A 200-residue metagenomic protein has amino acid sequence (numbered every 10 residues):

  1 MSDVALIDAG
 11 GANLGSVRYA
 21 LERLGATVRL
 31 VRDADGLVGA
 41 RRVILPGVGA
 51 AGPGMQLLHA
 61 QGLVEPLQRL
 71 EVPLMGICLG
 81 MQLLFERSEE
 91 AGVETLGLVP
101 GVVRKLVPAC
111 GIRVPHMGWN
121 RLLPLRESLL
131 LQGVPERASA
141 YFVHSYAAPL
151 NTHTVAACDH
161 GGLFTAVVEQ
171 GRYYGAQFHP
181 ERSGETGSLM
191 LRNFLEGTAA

Functional and structural regions predicted by a protein language model:
M1-A5, R172: Extreme N-terminal starter segment of soluble prokaryotic enzymes
V4-A26, P180-S183: N-terminal beta1-alpha1 ligand-phosphate binding loop
G11, G47-A50: Short glycine-/small-residue-rich Rossmann-like dinucleotide-binding loops
V28-G39: Short acidic low-complexity segments
G36-L37, P66, V167: Structural alpha-helical scaffold elements that stabilize or flank donor/cofactor-binding regions in carbohydrate
L37-G47: Short acidic/histidine-rich motifs immediately flanking catalytic phosphotransfer sites in two-component signaling
G49-W119: Cysteine-nucleophile active-site neighborhood
R69, V102-A200: Amide-donor transfer/coupling interface in amidating biosynthetic enzymes
